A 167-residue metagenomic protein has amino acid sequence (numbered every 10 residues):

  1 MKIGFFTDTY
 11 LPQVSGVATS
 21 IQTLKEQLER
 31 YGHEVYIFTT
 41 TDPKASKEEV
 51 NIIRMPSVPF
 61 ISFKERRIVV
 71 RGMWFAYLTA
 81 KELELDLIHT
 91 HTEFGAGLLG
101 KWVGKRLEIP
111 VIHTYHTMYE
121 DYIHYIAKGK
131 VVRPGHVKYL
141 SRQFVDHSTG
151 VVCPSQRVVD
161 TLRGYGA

Functional and structural regions predicted by a protein language model:
M1-R54: N-terminal subdomain of nucleotide-sugar transferases
I3, L87, G104-I123, V152: Active-site proximal beta-strand in glycosyltransferases
V17-S20, T40, H91, V151-S155: Replace "coordinates the UDP/GDP/TDP-sugar" with "coordinates nucleotide-activated sugar donors
P43, G95, R157-V159: Alpha-helix capping/helix-boundary segments
I61-L87, A96-W102, R106, G135 (+1 more regions): An amphipathic, basic-hydrophobic alpha-helix
T90-A96, Y115: Short His-centered aromatic/hydrophobic patch
P110, E120-Q143: Nucleotide-sugar donor phosphate/pyrophosphate-binding loop at the beta->alpha transition of glycosyltransferases
F144-A167: A short, active-site helix/loop in glycosyltransferases that binds the activated sugar's phosphate group
